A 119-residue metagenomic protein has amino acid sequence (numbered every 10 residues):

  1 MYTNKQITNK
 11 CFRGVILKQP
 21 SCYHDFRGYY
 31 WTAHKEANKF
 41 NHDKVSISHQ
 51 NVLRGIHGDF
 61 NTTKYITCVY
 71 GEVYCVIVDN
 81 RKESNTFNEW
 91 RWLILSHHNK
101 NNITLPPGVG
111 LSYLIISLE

Functional and structural regions predicted by a protein language model:
M1-H98, E119: Non-catalytic, conserved peripheral segments adjacent to functional cores
L95-L118: Conserved metal-binding segment of the jelly-roll/cupin
